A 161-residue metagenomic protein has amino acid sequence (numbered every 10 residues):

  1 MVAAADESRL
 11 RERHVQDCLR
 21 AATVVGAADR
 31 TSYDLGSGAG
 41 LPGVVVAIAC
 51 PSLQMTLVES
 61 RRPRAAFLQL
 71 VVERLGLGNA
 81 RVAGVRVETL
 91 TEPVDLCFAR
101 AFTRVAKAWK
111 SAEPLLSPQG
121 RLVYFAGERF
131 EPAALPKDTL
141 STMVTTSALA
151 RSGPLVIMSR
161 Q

Functional and structural regions predicted by a protein language model:
M1-D29, Y33, P63-G78: Class I SAM-dependent transferase core
V2, S8-R9, A39, V85 (+1 more regions): Flexible, active-site-adjacent loop/turn segments at secondary-structure boundaries
V25, G43-V45, A134: Residue-level recognition of conserved structural "scaffold" positions that shape functional pockets and channels
D34-G38: Conserved S-adenosyl-L-methionine
A39-S52: Conserved SAM-binding loop of SAM-dependent methyltransferases across substrates and taxa, primarily the Class I
C50-Q161: S-adenosylmethionine
